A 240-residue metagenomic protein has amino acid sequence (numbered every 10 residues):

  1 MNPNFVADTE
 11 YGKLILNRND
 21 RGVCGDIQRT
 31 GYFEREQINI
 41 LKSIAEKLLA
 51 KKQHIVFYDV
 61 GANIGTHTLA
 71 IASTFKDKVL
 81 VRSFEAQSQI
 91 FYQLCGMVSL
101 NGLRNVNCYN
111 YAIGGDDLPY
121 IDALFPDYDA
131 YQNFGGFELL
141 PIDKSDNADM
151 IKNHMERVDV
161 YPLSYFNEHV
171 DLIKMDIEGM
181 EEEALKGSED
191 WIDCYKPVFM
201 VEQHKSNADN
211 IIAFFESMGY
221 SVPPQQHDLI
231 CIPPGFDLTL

Functional and structural regions predicted by a protein language model:
M1-L240: Phosphate/nucleotide-binding beta-alpha loop and adjacent structural elements of enzyme active sites
